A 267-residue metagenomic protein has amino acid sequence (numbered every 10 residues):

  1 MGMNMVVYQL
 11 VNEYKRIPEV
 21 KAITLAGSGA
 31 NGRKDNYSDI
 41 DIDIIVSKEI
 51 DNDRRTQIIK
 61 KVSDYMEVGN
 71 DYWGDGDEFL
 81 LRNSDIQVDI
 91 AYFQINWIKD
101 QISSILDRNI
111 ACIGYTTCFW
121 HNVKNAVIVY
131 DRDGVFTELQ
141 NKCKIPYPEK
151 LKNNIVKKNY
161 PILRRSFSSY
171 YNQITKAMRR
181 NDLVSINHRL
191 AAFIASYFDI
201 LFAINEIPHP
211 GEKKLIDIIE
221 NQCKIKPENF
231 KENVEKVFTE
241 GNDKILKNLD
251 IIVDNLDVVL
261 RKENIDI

Functional and structural regions predicted by a protein language model:
M1-T24: Helical scaffold of the NTase/Pol beta-like nucleotidyltransferase catalytic core
M1-V7, I40-R55, P161-I162, S196-Y197: A broad, low-specificity signal for short, low-complexity segments enriched in glycine/proline and polar/charged
L10, Y14, I59-G69, L260: Hydrophobic, Leu/Ile/Phe/Ala-enriched alpha-helical segments that form helix-helix packing faces
L10-V11, T56-I58, L151-N154: A short alpha-helix capping/helix-coil boundary motif
G27-K61, D77-F93: Catalytic metal-binding acidic patch
V62-M178: Conserved NTP/Mg2+-binding pocket subregion across the NTase superfamily
G134-I267: Conserved nucleotidyltransferase catalytic core and NTase-mimicking acidic/glycine-rich helix/loop elements in nucleic
